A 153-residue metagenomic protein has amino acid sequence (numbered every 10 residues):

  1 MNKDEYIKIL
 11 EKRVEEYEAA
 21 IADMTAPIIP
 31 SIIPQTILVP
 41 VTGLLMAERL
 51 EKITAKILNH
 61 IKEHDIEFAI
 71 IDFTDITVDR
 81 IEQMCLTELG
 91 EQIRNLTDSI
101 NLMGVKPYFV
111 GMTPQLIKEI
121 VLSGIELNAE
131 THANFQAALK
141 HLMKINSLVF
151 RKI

Functional and structural regions predicted by a protein language model:
M1-P27: Long, leucine- and charge-enriched amphipathic alpha-helices that form heptad-repeat coiled-coil/leucine-zipper-like
P27-A55: STAS-typified acidic loop motif
V39-T42, I70-T74, V110: Conserved beta-strand segments of the P-loop GTPase G domain that flank and frequently precede/overlap
A47-A69: A short, well-ordered alpha-helical element
E48-K52, M84-E91, E130: Alpha-helix N-cap and loop-to-helix initiation/capping positions
D75-L122: Amphipathic alpha-helical interaction surfaces in cytosolic regulatory modules
N128-A138: Short acidic-hydrophobic, aromatic-tinged amphipathic segments that line or gate anion-handling sites
N146-I153: Non-catalytic signal-transmission and effector/linker regions of two-component phosphorelay proteins
